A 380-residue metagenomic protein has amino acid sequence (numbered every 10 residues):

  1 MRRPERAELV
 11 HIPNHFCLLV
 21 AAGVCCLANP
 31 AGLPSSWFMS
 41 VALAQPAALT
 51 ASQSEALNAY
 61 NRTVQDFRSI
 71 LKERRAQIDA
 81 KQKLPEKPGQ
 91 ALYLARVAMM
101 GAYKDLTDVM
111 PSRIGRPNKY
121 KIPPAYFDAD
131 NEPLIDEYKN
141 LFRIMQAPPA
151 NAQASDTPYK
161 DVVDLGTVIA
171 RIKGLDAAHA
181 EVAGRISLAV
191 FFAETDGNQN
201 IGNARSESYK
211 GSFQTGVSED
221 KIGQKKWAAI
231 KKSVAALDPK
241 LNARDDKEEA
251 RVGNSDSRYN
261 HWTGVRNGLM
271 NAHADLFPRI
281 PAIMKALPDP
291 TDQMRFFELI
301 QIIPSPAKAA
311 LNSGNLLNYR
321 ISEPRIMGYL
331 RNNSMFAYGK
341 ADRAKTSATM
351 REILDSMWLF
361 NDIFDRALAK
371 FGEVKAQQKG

Functional and structural regions predicted by a protein language model:
M1-H15: N-terminal secretory signal peptides that target proteins for export/translocation
P13-W37: Bacterial N-terminal signal peptides
A42-P46, A152: Boundary at the C-terminal end of the N-terminal hydrophobic targeting segment
Q45-Y138: N-terminal pre-domain segments of enzymes
L71, E137-N151: Acidic/histidine-rich, surface-exposed loop or edge segments in extracytoplasmic proteins
M145, P149-G339: Catalytic glycan-binding domains that act on GlcNAc-containing polysaccharides
K340-G380: Low-complexity, Gly/Ser/Thr/Pro-rich intrinsically disordered linker/tail segments
